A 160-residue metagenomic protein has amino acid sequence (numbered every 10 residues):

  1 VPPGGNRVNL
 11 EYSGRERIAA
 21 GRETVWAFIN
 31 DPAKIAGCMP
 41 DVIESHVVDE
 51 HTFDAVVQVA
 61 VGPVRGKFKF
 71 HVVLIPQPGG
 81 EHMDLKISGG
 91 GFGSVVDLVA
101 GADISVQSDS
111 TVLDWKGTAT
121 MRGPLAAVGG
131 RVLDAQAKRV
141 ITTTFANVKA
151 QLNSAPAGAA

Functional and structural regions predicted by a protein language model:
P2-A60, A159-A160: Hydrophobic ligand-binding cavity/cleft-lining segments
N9-S13, T118-V128: A short small-residue
A20, V95, G123: Residues that form or flank phosphate/diphosphate-binding pockets in enzymes that use nucleotide phosphates
E23, A27, S105, A146 (+1 more regions): Replace "anionic and nucleotidyl ligands
A36, E44-H51, V61-D114, T118-T120: Hydrophobic-ligand binding "helix-grip"
L125-A160: A conserved amphipathic terminal alpha-helix motif
